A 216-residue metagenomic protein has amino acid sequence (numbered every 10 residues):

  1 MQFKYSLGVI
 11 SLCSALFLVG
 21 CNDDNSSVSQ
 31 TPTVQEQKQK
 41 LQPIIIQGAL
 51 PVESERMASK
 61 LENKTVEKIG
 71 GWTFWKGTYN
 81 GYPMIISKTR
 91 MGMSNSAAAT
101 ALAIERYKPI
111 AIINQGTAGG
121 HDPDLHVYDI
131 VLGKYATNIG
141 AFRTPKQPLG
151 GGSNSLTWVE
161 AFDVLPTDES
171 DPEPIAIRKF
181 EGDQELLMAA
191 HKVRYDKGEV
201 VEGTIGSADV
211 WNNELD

Functional and structural regions predicted by a protein language model:
M1-G8: Bacterial N-terminal signal peptides that target proteins for export
S11-S14: Hydrophobic helical h-region of N-terminal Sec-dependent signal peptides in bacterial secretory/periplasmic proteins
F17-G20: C-terminal motif of bacterial Sec signal peptides marking the signal peptidase cleavage site
N22-D24: Bacterial signal peptide processing site
V28, P32-A101: N-terminal short beta-loop-beta anion/metal-coordinating cradle
T100, K108-I113: Proline-aspartate-enriched helix->loop->beta-strand connector
D122-D216: Mid-sequence, gly/pro-rich, charge-dense loop/helix-turn segments that line enzyme active sites
